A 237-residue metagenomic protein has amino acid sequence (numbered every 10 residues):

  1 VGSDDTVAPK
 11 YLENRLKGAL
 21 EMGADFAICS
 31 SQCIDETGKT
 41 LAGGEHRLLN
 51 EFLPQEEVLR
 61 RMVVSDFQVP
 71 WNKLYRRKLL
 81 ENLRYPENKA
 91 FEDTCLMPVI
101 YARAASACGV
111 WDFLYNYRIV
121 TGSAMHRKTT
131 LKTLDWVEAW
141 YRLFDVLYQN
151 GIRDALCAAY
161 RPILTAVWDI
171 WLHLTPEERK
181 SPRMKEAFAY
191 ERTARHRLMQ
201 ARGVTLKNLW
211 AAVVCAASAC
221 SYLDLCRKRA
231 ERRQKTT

Functional and structural regions predicted by a protein language model:
S3-C108, G122-K128: Donor-binding/catalytic cores of nucleotide-activated saccharide and glycerol-phosphate transferases/polymerases
L20, D145-Y148: A general structural signal for alpha-helical elements within enzymatic catalytic domains
A24, P176-T237: Membrane-interface aromatic/basic loop that binds lipid-linked glycans or pyrophosphate carriers, typified by
K89-A90, T94, A105-A139, R153 (+1 more regions): Nucleotide-sugar-dependent glycosyltransferase catalytic core
K132-W136, I163, R202: Amphipathic alpha-helix face/heptad-repeat signature
W136-V146, A187-R195: Amphipathic alpha-helices of TPR/Sel1-like and other helical repeat/solenoid scaffolds
Q149-L156: Flexible helix-coil transition and linker loops at the boundaries of alpha-helical arrays
R161-L172: Amphipathic alpha-helical repeat scaffolds of TPR domains
